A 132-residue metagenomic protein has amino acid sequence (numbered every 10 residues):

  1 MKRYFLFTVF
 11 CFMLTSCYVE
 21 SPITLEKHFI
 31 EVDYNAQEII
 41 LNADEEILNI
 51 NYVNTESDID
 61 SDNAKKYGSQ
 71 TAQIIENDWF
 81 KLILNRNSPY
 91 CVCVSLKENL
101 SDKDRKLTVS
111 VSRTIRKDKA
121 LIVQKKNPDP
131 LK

Functional and structural regions predicted by a protein language model:
K2-T8: Sec-dependent signal peptide recognition, specifically the positively charged N-region followed immediately by
M13-S16: C-terminal motif of bacterial Sec signal peptides marking the signal peptidase cleavage site
Y18-S21: Bacterial signal peptide processing site
E26-A43: Post-signal peptide N-terminal segment of mature Sec-exported envelope proteins
F29, V92, I115-K132: C-terminal edge beta-strand
E38, A43-C93: Surface-exposed binding patches on compact interaction domains or structured appendages
P89, C93-L96, K106-S110: Ligand-binding face of N-terminal immunoglobulin V-set domains in extracellular IgSF glycoproteins
S101-I115: A short beta-strand micro-motif common to beta-rich folds, especially ectodomain repeats
